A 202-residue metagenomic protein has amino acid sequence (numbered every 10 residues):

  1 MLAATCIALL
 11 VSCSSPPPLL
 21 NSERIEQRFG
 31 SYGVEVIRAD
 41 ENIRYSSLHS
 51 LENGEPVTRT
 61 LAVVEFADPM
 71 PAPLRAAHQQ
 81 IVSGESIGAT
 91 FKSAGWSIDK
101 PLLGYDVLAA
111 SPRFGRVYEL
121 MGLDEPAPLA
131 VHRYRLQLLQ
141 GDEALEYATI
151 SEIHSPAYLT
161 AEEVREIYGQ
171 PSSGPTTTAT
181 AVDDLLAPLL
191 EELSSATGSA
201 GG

Functional and structural regions predicted by a protein language model:
M1-A4, T58: Generic signature of intrinsically disordered, low-complexity, basic-rich segments and short cationic peptides
A3-S14: Bacterial Sec-dependent signal peptides at the C-terminal "C-region" and cleavage site
S14-G202: Composition-driven recognition of glycine/serine/threonine/acidic- and proline-rich low-complexity segments and repeats
